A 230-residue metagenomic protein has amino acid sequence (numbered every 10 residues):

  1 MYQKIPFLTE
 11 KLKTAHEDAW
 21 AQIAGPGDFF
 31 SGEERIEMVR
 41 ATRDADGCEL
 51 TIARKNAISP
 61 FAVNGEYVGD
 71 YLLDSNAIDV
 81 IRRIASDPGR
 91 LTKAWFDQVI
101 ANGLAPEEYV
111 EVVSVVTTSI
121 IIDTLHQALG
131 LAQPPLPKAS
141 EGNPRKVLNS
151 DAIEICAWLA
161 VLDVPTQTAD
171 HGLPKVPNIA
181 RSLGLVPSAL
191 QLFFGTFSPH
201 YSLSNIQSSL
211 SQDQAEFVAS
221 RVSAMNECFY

Functional and structural regions predicted by a protein language model:
M1-Y230: Hydrophobic alpha-helical segments
